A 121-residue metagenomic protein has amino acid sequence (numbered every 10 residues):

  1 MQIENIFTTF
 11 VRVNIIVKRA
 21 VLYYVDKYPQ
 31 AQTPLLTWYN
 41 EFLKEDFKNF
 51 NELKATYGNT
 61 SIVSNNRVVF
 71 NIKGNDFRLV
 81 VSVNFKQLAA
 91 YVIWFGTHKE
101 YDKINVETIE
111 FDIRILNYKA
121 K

Functional and structural regions predicted by a protein language model:
M1-D76, F85-A89, K99-K121: Basic, Lys/Arg-enriched alpha-helical interface segments
V92-G96: Catalytic Cys-His active-site segments of thiol-dependent hydrolases/isopeptidases
